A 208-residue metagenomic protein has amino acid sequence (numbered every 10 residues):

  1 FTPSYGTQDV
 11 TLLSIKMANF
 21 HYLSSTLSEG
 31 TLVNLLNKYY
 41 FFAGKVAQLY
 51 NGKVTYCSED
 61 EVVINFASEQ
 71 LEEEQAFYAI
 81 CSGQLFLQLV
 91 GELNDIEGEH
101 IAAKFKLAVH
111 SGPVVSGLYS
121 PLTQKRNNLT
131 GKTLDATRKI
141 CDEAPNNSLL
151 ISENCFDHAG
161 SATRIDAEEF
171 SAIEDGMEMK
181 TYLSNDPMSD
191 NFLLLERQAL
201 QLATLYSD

Functional and structural regions predicted by a protein language model:
F1-Y50: Juxtacatalytic helix/coil linker segments that couple regulatory or sensory modules to the catalytic cores
F20, V62, C155-F156: A generic structural signal for short hydrophobic patches within well-formed alpha-helices
S24, Q75-A76: Solvent-exposed, non-transmembrane alpha-helical starts
L32-Y39, S82, F86, T133-A136: Hydrophobic alpha-helical membrane-association signature
L49-Q75, L93-G131: Catalytic core of nucleotidyl cyclases, primarily class III adenylyl/guanylyl cyclases
F86-I96, A136, E143-N147: Conserved, well-folded catalytic cores of nucleic-acid-processing and energy-transducing macromolecular machines
L122-K125, E143-D208: Intrinsically disordered, glycine/charged-rich C-terminal tails and inter-domain linkers that flank nucleotidyl cyclase
